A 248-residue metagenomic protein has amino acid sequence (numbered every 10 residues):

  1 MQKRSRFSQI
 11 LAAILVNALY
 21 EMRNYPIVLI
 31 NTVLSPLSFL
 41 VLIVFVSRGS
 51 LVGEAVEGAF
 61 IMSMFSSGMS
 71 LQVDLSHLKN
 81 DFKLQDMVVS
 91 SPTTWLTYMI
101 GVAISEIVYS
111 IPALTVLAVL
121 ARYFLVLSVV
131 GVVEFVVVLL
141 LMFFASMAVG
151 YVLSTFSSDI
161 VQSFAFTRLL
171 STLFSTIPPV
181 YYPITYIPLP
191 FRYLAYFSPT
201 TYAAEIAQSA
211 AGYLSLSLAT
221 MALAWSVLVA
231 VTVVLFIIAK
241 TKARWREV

Functional and structural regions predicted by a protein language model:
M1-L34: Aromatic- and glycine-rich beta-strand/loop motifs that create alpha-glucan
R23-G68, T172-L173, V227-V234: Hydrophobic alpha-helical transmembrane segments of multi-pass membrane transport/permease proteins
N24, V28-L40, S66, S70 (+3 more regions): Hydrophobic alpha-helical transmembrane segments in multi-pass membrane proteins
I43-S47, F156-T200: Transmembrane helix segments
F45-L78, V137-T155, S209, V234-K240: Hydrophobic alpha-helical transmembrane segments of membrane proteins
G53-R122, L169: Hydrophobic alpha-helical transmembrane segments of multi-pass membrane transport proteins
W95, I100-T167, S217-V229, V233-A239: Alpha-helical transmembrane segments and their short interhelical loops
P178-V231: Membrane-interfacial helix-loop-helix junctions in multi-pass membrane proteins
